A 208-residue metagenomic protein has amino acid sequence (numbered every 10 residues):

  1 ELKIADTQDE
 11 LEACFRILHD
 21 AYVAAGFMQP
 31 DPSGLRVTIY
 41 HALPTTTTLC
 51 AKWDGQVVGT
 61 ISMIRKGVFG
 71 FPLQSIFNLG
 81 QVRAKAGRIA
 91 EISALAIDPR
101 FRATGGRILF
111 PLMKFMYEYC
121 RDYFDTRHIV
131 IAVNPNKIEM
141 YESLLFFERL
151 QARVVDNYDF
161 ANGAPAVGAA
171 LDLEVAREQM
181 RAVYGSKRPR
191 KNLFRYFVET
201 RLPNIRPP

Functional and structural regions predicted by a protein language model:
E1-V37, T48-C50, V57-V58: Short amphipathic alpha-helix that is part of the acyltransferase structural core
T38-P44: Short loop/turn motifs at secondary-structure junctions and domain boundaries
P44-T46, V58, K85-A90: Short connector loops at helix/strand junctions that flank enzyme active sites, especially segments positioning acidic
A51-D54, L171: Active-site beta-strand termini and strand-to-loop segments that position acidic
D54-R83: Short, His- and charge-rich active-site/binding loops that engage polyanionic ligands
I76-V167, L171-L173: Acyl-donor binding region in acyl/amide transferases
A94, N157-P208: Charge-rich, low-complexity intrinsically disordered segments
